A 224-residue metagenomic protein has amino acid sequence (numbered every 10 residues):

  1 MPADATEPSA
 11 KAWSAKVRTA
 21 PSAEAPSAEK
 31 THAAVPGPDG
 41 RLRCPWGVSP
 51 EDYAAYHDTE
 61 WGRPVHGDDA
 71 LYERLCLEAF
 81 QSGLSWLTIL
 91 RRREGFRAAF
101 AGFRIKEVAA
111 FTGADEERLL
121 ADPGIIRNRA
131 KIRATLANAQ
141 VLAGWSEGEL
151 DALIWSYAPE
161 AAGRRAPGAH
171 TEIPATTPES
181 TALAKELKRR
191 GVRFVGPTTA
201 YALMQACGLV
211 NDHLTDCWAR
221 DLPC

Functional and structural regions predicted by a protein language model:
M1-R18, E24-C224: HhH-family (HhH-GPD) DNA N-glycosylase catalytic core used in base-excision repair
